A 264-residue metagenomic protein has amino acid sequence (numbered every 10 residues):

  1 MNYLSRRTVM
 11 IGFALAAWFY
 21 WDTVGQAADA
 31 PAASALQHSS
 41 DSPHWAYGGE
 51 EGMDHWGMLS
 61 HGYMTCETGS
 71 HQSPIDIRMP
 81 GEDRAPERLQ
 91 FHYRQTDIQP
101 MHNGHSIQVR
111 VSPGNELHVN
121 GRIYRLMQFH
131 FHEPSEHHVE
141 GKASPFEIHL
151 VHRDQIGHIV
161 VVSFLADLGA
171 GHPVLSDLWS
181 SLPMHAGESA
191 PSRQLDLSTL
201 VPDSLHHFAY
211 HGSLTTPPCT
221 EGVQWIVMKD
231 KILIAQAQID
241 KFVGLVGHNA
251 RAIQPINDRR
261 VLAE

Functional and structural regions predicted by a protein language model:
N2-E264: Alpha-carbonic anhydrase
